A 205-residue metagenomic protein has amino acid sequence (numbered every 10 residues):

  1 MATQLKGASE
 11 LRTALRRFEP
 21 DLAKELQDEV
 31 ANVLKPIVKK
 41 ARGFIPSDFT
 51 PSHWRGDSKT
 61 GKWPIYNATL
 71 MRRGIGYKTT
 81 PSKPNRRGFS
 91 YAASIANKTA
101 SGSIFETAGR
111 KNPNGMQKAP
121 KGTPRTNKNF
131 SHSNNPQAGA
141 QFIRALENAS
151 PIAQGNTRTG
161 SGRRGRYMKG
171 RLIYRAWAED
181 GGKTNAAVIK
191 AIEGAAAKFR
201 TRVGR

Functional and structural regions predicted by a protein language model:
M1-A92, K98-A100, N114-R205: Short, Lys/Arg-rich flexible segments
S103: Short acidic/glycine-rich loop or secondary-structure boundary segments that cap or lie
T107-A108, G115: Extracellular/periplasmic helix-loop junction at the C-terminal end of a transmembrane helix in multi-pass membrane
